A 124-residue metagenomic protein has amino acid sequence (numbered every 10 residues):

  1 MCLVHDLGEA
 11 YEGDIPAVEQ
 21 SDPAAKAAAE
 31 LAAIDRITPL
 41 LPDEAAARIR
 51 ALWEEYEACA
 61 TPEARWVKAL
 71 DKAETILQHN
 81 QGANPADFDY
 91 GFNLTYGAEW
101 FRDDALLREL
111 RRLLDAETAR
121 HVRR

Functional and structural regions predicted by a protein language model:
M1-R124: Active-site helical microenvironments for divalent-metal-assisted chemistry
